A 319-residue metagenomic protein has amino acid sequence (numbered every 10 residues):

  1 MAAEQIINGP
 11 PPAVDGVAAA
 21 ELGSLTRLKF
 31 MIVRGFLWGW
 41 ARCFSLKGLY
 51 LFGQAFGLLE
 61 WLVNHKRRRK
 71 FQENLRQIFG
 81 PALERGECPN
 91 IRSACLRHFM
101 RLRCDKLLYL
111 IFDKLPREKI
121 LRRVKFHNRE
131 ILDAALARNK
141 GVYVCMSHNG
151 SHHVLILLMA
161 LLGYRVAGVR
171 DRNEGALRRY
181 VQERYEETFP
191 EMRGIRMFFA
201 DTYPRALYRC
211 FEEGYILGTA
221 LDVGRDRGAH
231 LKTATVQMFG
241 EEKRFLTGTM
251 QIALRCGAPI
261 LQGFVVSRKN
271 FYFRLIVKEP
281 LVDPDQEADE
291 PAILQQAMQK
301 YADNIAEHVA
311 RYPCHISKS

Functional and structural regions predicted by a protein language model:
A2-E4, P81, L161, D201-S319: Non-catalytic C-terminal accessory region of glycerolipid acyltransferases and related lyso-lipid remodeling enzymes
A2-M146, Q182-E186: Membrane-anchoring hydrophobic helices of lipid-metabolizing enzymes
I32, R67, V124, F199 (+1 more regions): Soluble or luminal CAZymes and related metallo-dependent hydrolases
R69, D171-G175, E241-L246: Active-site metal-coordination segments of metallo-dependent hydrolases
R103, Y109, R138-A200, R227-A234: Catalytic core of membrane glycerolipid acyltransferases/transacylases, capturing the structured, soluble-facing
E118-V124, R193-F198, M238-G240, L294: Short, flexible loop segments at the rims of nucleotide/cofactor-binding pockets, characterized by
H127-N128, F198-T202: Active-site glycine-rich loop that binds ribose-phosphate moieties when present
E130, H153-L157, M250: Contiguous, well-ordered alpha-helical segments that form the cores/surfaces of helical PPI scaffolds
